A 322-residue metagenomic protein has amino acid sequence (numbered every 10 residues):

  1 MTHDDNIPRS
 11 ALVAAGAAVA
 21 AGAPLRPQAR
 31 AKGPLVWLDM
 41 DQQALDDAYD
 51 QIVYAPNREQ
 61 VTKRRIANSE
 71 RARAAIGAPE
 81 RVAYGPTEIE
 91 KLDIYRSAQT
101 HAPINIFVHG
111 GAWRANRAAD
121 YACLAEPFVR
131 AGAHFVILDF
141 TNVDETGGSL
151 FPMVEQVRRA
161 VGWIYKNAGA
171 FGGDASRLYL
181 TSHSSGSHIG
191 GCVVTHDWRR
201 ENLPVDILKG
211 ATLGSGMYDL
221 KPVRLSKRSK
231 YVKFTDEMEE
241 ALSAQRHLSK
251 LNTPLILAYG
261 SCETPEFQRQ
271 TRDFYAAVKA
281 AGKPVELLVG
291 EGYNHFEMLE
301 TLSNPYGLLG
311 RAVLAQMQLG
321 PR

Functional and structural regions predicted by a protein language model:
M1-I7: Secretory targeting signals
T2, L12-V19, R30-R322: Alpha/beta-hydrolase superfamily serine-hydrolase fold, recognizing
G22-R26: C-terminal segment of classical bacterial N-terminal signal peptides
